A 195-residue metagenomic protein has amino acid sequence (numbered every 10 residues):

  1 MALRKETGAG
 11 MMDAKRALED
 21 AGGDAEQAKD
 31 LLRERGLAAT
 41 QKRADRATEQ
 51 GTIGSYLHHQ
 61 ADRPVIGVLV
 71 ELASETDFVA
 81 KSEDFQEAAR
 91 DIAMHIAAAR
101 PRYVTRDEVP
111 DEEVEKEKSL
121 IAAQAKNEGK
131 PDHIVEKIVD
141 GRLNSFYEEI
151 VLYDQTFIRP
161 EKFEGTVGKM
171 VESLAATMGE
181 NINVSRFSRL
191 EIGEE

Functional and structural regions predicted by a protein language model:
M1-E195: N-terminal assembly/interaction segments in proteins that build large macromolecular machines
